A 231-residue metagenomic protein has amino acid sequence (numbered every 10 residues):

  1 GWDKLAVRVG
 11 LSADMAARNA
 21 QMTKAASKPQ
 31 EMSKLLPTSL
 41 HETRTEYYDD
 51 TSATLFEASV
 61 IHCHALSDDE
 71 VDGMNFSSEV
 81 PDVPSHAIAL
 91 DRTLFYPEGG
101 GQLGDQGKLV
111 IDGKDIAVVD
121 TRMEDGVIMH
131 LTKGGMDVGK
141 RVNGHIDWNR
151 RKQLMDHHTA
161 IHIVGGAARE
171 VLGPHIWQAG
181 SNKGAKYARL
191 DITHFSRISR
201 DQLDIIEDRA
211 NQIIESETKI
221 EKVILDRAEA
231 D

Functional and structural regions predicted by a protein language model:
G1-D231: A glycine- and charged-residue-rich anion-binding loop/surface
